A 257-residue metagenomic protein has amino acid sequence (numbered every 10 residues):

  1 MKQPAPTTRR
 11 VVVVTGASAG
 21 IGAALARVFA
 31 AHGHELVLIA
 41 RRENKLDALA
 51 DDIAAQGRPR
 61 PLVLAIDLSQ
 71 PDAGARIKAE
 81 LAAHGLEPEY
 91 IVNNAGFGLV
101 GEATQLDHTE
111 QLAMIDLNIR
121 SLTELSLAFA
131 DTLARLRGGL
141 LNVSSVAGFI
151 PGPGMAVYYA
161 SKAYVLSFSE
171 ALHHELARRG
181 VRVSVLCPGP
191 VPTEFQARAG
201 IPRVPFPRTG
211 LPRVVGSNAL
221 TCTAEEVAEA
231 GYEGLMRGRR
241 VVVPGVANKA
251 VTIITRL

Functional and structural regions predicted by a protein language model:
S18-A19: Conserved glycine-rich cofactor-binding loop
H32-L49: Conserved glycine-rich Rossmann-like NAD(P)H-binding loop of the short-chain dehydrogenase/reductase
N94-L99: Conserved NAD(P)H cofactor-binding loop of Rossmann-fold oxidoreductase domains
E102-I115: Substrate-binding pocket helix/loop in short-chain dehydrogenase/reductase
S126, S161: Active-site helix of classical SDR
S145: Residue(s) in the substrate-gating loop at a strand-loop-helix junction that position the organic substrate next
H174-A250: SDR active-site lid
